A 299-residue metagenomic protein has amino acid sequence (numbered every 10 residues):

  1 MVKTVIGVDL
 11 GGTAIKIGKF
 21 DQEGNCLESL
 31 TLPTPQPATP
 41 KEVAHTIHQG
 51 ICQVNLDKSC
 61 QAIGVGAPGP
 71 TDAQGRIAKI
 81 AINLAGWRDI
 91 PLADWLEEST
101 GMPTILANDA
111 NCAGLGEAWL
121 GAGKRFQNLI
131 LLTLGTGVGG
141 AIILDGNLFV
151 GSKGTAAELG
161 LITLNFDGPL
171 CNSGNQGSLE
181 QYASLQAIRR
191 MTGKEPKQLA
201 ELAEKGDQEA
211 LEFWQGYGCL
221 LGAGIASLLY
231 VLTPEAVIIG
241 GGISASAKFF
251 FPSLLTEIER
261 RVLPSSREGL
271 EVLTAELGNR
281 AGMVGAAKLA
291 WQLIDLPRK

Functional and structural regions predicted by a protein language model:
M1-A62, T71-I77, D94-T104, G116-F126 (+1 more regions): ATP-binding/phosphotransfer module of carbohydrate and carboxylate kinases, centering on a glycine-rich
D9, G64-P68, A107, L131-G137 (+1 more regions): Short beta-strand segments
S29, I80-A81, G151: Short capping micro-motif at the N-terminus of alpha-helices
T34-Q36, G86, A156-E158: A short acidic/small-residue loop/turn micro-motif
G69-T71, N83, A110, G135 (+3 more regions): Short, flexible active-site-adjacent loop segments at beta-strand->alpha-helix junctions, enriched in small/polar
R76-D89: A charged helix-plus-loop insertion that forms the helical arch/lid used to bind and gate nucleic-acid substrates
N83-A85, I105-N111, L131-L134, L273-N279: Active-site nucleophile and cofactor-binding loops and adjacent substrate-binding regions of central metabolic enzymes
K124-Y182: Glycine-rich phosphate-binding loop of actin/hexokinase-like ATP-binding domains
